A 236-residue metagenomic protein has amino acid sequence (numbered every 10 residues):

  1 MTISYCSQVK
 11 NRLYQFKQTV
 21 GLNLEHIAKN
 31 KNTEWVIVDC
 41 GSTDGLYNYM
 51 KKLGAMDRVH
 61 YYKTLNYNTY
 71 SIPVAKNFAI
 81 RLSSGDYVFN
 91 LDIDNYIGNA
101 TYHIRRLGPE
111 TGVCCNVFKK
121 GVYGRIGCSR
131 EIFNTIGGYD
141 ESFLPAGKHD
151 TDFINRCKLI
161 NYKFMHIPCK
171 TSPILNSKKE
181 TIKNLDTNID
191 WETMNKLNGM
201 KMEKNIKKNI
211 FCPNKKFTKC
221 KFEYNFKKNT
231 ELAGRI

Functional and structural regions predicted by a protein language model:
T2-S4, E34, D152: Cell-envelope/extracellular polymer assembly enzymes that use nucleotide-activated donors
R12-I27: Short, well-formed alpha-helical segments that are part of the catalytic scaffolds of diverse glycosyltransferases
K31-G41, Y62-L65: Short beta-strand/loop segment that forms part of the nucleotide-sugar
D39-Y49, D92-Y96: A conserved acidic beta->alpha catalytic loop
N66-S83: Glycine-rich, basic loop-to-helix element that forms the pyrophosphate-binding segment of sugar-nucleotide handling
V88: Short aromatic/hydrophobic "clamp" motif used to bind/position activated sugar donors
A100-F118: Conserved donor-nucleotide/metal-binding helix-loop-beta segment in metal-dependent transferases, i.e., the alpha-helix
T151-I236: C-terminal catalytic/acceptor-binding lobe
